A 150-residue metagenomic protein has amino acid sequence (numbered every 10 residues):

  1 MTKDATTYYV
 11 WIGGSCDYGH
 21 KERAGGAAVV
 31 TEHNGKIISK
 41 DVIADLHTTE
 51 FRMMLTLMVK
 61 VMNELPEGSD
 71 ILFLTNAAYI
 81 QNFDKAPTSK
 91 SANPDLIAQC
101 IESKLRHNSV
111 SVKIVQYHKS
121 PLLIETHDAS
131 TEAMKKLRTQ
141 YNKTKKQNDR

Functional and structural regions predicted by a protein language model:
M1-R52, E64: RNase H-like nuclease fold core
S15-K21, M58-H127: RNase H catalytic domain
A28-T31, S91-N93, T131-K135: Short, low-complexity, polar/charged sequence segments that are solvent-exposed and flexible
K36-K40, V59, A98-S103, T139-T144: Short, surface-exposed, polar/charged, turn-prone segments marking secondary-structure boundaries
A44-E50, E64-G68, R106-S109, Q147-R150: Low-complexity, flexible helical/coil segments
M53, L57: Loop-to-helix element that buttresses phosphate recognition and phosphoryl-transfer chemistry
I124-R150: Charged phosphate-binding loop/patch that engages nucleotide di/tri-phosphates or the phosphate backbone of nucleic
